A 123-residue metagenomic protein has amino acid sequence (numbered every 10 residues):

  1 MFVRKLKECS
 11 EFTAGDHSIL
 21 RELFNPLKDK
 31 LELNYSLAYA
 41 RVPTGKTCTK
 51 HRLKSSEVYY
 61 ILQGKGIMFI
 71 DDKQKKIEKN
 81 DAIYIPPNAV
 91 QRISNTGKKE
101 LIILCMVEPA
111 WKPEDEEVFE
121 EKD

Functional and structural regions predicted by a protein language model:
M1-N34, V118-D123: A short, N-terminal "cap"/entry segment at the start of jelly-roll beta-barrel domains of the cupin/DSBH fold
F24-N25, A38-L53: Conserved short histidine dyad/triad with adjacent acidic residue
D29-L33, P43-K46, K65-I67, P109-K112: Short, charged/polar surface micro-motifs in flexible loops or helix N-caps
C48-K50, M68-F69, I85, Q91-K98: Short beta-strand His + acidic residue motifs that chelate non-heme Fe in jelly-roll/DSBH and cupin folds
S56-E57, I61-G66: Glycine- and acidic-residue-biased ligand/ion/polar-headgroup-sensing regions
D72-P87: Short acidic-glycine-tyrosine-enriched beta hairpin
Y84, K99-E114: A short hydrophobic beta-strand segment most commonly corresponding to one strand of the jelly-roll/cupin
